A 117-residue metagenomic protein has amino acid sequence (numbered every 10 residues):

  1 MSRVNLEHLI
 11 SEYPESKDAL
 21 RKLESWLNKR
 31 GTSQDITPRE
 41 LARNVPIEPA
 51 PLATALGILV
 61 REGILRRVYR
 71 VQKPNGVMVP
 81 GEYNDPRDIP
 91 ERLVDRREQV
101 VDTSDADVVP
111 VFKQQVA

Functional and structural regions predicted by a protein language model:
M1-S16, K22-S33, R39-V45, P49-T54 (+1 more regions): Long, charge-rich, low-complexity intrinsically disordered regions
